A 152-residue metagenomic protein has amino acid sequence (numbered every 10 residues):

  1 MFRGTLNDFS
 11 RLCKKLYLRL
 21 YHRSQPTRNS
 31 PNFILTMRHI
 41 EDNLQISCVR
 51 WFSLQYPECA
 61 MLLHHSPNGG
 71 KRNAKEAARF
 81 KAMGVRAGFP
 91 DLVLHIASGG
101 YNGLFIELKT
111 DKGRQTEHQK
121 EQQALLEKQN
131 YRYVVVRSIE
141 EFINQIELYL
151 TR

Functional and structural regions predicted by a protein language model:
F2-R152: Catalytic phosphate/metal-binding cores of nucleic-acid and nucleotide-processing enzymes, i.e., regions that mediate
